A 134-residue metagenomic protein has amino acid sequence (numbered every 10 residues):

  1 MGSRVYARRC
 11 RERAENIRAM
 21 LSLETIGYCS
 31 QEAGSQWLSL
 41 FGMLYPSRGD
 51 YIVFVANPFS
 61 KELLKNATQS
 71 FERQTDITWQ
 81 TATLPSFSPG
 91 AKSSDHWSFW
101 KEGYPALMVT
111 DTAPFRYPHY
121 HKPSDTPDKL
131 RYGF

Functional and structural regions predicted by a protein language model:
M1-F59, A91: Acidic/histidine-rich catalytic neighborhood of metal-dependent amide-processing enzymes
G2-Y6, L63-A67, D95: Stable alpha-helical elements in mature extracytoplasmic
R18-E24, Q80, P105-T110: Structural recognition of the beta-strand scaffold that forms the well-ordered cores of secreted hydrolase catalytic
P46-V53, A82, P123-D128: Flexible glycine/proline-enriched surface loops and loop-helix/loop-strand junctions
P58-D76: Active-site rim beta-loop-alpha module in soluble metabolic enzymes
Q74-K92: Short catalytic/ligand-gating loop segments at beta-alpha or beta-beta junctions within enzyme catalytic domains
F87-P114: Short glycine-rich, acidic/polar surface loops and turns
F115-F134: His/Asp/Glu-rich mid-to-C-terminal helical/loop segments that flank catalytic regions of hydrolases
